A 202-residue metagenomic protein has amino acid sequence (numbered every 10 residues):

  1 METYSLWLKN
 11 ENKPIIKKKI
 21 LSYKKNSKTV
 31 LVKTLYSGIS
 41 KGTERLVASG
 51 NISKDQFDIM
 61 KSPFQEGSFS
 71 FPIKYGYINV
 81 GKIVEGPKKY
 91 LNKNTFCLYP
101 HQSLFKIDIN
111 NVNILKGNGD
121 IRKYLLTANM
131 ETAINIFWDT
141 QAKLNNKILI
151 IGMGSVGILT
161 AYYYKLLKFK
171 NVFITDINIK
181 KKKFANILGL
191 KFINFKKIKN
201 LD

Functional and structural regions predicted by a protein language model:
M1-S5: Extreme N-terminal starter segment of soluble prokaryotic enzymes
K9-N12, N26: Residue-level recognition of beta-strand termini and adjacent short loop/turns
Y23-I39, V47-P100: Glycine-rich beta-strand-centered segment in the early N-terminal region that forms part of a ligand/cofactor-binding
Y90-L91, F105-I109, K182-I187: Short loop/helix-cap segments at secondary-structure boundaries that form the rim of catalytic
F96-N111: A structural motif shared across PLP-dependent enzymes of the aminotransferase-like
N110-I121: Glycine/charged-rich beta-loop-alpha catalytic/anionic-binding loops adjacent to active sites
G119-F195: Mid-domain Rossmann-like dinucleotide-binding core that forms the NAD(H)/NADP(H) cofactor-binding site
K196-D202: Short amphipathic alpha-helix with an adjacent loop that forms part of the alpha/beta core around
